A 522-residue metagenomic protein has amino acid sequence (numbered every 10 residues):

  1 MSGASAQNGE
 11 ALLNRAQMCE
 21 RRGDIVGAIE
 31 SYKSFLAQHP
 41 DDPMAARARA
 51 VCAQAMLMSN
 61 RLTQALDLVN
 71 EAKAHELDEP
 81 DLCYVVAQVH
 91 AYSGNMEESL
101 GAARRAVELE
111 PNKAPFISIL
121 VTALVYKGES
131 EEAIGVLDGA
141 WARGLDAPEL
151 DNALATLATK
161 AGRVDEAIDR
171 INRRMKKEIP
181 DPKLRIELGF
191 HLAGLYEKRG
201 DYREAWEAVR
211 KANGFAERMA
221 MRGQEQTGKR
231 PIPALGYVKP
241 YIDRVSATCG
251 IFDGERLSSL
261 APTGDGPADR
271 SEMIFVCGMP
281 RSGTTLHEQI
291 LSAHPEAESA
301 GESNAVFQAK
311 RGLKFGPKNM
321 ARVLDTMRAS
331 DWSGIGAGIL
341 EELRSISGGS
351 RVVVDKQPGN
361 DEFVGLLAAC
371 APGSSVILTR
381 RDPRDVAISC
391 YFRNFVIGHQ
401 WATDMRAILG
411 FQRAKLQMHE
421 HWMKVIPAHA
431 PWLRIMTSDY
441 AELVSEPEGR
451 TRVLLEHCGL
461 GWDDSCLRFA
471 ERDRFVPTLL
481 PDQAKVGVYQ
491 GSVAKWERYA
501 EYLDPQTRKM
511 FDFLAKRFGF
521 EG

Functional and structural regions predicted by a protein language model:
A6-Q7, P40-P43, L77, P111 (+3 more regions): Short coil turns that delineate tetratricopeptide repeat
A11, A45-A48, L82, F116 (+2 more regions): TPR alpha-solenoid repeat register
F35, E71-A72, R105-A106, G139-A140 (+2 more regions): Canonical positions in the second alpha-helix
V164-I179, G189-P267, L340-R344, C390-T437 (+1 more regions): PAPS-dependent sulfotransferases, especially Golgi type II membrane carbohydrate sulfotransferases
T263-A371, S375, T379-R380: Phosphate-binding active sites in nucleotide-utilizing proteins
